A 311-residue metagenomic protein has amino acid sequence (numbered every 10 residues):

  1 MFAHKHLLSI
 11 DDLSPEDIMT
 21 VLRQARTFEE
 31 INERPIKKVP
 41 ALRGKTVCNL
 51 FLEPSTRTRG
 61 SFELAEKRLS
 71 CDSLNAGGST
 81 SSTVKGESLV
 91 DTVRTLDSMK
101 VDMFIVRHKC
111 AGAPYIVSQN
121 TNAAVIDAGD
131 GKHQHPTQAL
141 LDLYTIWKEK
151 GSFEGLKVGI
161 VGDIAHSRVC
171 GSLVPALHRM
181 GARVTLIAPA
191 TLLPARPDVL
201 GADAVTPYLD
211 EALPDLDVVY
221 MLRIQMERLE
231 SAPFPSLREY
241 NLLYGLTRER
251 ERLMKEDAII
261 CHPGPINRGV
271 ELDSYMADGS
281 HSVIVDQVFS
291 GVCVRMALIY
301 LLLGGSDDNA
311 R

Functional and structural regions predicted by a protein language model:
M1-L64: Positively charged, low-complexity intrinsically disordered leader regions
I36, P40-W147, R268: Phosphate/diphosphate ligand-binding glycine-rich loop within oxidoreductases
L42-V47, E154-V158, D257: Phosphate-coordination loops involved in phosphoryl transfer and adenosine-cofactor binding
L52-L64, K148-L222: Glycine-rich phosphate/diphosphate-binding loop of Rossmann-like nucleotide-binding domains
L69, N120-N122, M180, L200-G201 (+2 more regions): Short, structured coil segments at secondary-structure junctions
P197-Y275: Rossmann-like adenosine-cofactor binding region
D257-R311: Adenosine-phosphate binding glycine-rich loop
